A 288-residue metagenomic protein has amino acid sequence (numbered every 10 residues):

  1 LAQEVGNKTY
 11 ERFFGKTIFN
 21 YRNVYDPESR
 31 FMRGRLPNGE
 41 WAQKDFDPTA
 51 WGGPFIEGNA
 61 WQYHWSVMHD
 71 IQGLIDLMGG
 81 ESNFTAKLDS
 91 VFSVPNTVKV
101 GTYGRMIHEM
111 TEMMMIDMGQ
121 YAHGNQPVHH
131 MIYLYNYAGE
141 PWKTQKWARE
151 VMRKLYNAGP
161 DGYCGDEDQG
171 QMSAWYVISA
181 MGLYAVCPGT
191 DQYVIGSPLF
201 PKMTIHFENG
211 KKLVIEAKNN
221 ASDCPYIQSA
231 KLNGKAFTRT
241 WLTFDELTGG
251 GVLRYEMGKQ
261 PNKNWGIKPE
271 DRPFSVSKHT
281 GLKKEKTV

Functional and structural regions predicted by a protein language model:
L1-V214, K218, D245, V252 (+1 more regions): Active-site core of glycosidic bond-cleaving carbohydrate-active enzymes
E208, L232-K235: Short strand-turn-strand beta-turns centered on an Asx-Gly dipeptide
K218, K235, G258: Surface loops and adjacent helix of pleckstrin homology
D223-L232: Beta-strand-rich binding/interaction modules
T238-T243: Short, solvent-exposed S/T- and G/P-enriched segments that are highly enriched in secreted/extracellular and lumenal
F244-E285: C-terminal beta-strand-rich structural cap/linker in extracellular carbohydrate-active enzymes
